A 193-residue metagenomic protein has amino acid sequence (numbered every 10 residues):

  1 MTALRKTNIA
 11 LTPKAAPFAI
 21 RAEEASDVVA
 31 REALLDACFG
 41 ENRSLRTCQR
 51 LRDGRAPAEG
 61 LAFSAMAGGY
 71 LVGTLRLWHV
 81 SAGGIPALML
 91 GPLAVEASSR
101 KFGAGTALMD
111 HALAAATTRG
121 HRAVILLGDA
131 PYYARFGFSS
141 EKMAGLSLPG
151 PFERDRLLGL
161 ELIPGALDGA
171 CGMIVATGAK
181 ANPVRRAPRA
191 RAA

Functional and structural regions predicted by a protein language model:
M1-S26: Conserved N-terminal entry element of GNAT/NAT acetyltransferase domains
V28, D36-H79: Active-site rim helix/loop that mediates acceptor-substrate recognition in acyltransferases
G68-G69, S98, E161-A166: Short loop segments at secondary-structure junctions
Y70, E96-A107, R119, R135-F136: Conserved glycine-rich acetyl-CoA-binding loop
V80-L90, R100: A conserved beta-turn-beta hairpin within the catalytic core of GNAT-like acetyltransferases that forms part
L90, V95, K101-A114, L126: Conserved acetyl-CoA-binding loop-helix of GNAT-fold acetyltransferases
T118-R122, L127-E153: Conserved active-site alpha-helix within GNAT-family acetyltransferase domains
S147-A192: C-terminal "cap" of GNAT-fold acetyltransferases
